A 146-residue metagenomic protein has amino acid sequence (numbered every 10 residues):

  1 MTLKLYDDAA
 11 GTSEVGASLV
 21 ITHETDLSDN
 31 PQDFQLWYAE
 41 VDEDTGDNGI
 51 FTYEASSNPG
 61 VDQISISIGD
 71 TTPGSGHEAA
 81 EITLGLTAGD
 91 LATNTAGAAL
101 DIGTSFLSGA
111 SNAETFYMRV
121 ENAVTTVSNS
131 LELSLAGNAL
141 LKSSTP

Functional and structural regions predicted by a protein language model:
T2-T45, G49-S56: Beta-sheet-dominated interaction scaffolds and their linkers
L3-L5, L36-Y38, I64-I68, M118 (+1 more regions): Hydrophobic beta-strand residues in large extracellular and virion-surface proteins
Y6, D42-E114: Surface-exposed binding patches on compact interaction domains or structured appendages
V15-A17, L27-Q35, N112-F116, T125-L135: Short, solvent-exposed loop/turn segments enriched in Ser/Thr/Gly
V15-H23, A98-T104, R119-V120: Short structured motifs
I21, T52-Y53, I102, L133-G137 (+1 more regions): Generic detector of low-complexity/intrinsically disordered segments and short hydrophobic N-terminal stretches
E40-D42, V120-V124, G137-S143: Beta-strand elements of well-folded, non-transmembrane domains
